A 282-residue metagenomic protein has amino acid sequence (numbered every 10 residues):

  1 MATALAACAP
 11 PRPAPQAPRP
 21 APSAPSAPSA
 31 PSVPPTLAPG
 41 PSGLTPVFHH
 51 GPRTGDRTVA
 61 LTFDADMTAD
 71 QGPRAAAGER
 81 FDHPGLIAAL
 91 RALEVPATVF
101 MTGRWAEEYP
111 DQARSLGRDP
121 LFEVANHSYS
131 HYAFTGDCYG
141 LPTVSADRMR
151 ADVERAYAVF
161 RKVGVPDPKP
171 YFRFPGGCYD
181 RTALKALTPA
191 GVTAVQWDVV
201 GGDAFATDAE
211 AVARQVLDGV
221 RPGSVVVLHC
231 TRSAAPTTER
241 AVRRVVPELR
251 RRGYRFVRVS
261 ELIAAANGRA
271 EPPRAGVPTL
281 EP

Functional and structural regions predicted by a protein language model:
M1-P84, A113, R244-V245, R252-P282: N-terminal pre-catalytic segment of deacetylase/amide-hydrolase enzymes
V33-N126, S130-P142, R155-P168: Active-site beta->alpha N-cap acidic-glycine motif
T58, F81-G85, E108-D111, R148-A151 (+6 more regions): Extracytoplasmic/secreted proteins, especially bacterial periplasmic and envelope-associated proteins
V59-T62, A97-M101, E123-N126, P170-F174 (+3 more regions): Structural recognition of the beta-strand scaffold that forms the well-ordered cores of secreted hydrolase catalytic
A69, A77-G78, M101-P110, R173-D180 (+2 more regions): Acidic-and-aromatic substrate-binding clefts and catalytic sites of carbohydrate-active enzymes
R91-V95, G117-R118, E154, A158-V165 (+4 more regions): Sec-exported extracytoplasmic/periplasmic mature domains
G117-E123, A151, T207-A209, A213-H229 (+2 more regions): Accessory recognition modules or surfaces
Y179, A183-V220, Y254-A265: His/Asp/Glu-enriched short active-site or ligand-binding loop at hydrolase and phosphoryl-transfer sites
